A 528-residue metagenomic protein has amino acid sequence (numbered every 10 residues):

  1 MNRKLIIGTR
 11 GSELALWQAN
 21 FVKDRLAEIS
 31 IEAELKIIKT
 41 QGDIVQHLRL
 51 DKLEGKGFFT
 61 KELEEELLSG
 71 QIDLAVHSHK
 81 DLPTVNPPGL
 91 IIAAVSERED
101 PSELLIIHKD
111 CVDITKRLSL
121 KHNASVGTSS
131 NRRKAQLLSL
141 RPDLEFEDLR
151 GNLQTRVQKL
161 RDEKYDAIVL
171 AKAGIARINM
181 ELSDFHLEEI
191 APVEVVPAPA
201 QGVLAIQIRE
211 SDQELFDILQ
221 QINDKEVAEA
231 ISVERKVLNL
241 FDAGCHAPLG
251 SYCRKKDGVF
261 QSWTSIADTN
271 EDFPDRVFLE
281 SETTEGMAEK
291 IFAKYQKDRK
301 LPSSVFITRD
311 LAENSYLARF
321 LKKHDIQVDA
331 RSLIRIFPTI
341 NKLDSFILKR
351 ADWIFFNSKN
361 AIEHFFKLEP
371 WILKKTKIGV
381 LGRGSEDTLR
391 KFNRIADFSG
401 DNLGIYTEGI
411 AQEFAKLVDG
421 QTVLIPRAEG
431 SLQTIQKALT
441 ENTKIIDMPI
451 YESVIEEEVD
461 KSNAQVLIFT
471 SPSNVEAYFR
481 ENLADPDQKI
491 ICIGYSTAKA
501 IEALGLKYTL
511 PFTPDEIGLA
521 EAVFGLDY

Functional and structural regions predicted by a protein language model:
N2-A19, R117-N131, Q421-V423: Short loop->beta-strand "edge-of-pocket" segments that line small-molecule binding or catalytic clefts across diverse
N2-V45, K52-E54, H79, S139-S304: Small-molecule-sensing regulatory modules
L48-L74, I347-A361: Short, structured active-site "lid" loops
F59, E64, I72, H77 (+3 more regions): Short beta-strand and adjacent tight-turn residues that come in two discontinuous sequence segments and form the edges
L63, Q296-Y528: Signature of uroporphyrinogen-III synthase
I72-V76, D166-A167, W353, V466: Short, Asp-centered acidic motifs that coordinate Mg2+ and/or phosphate in catalytic or ligand-binding sites
H79-K80, P88-D143, K359, Y406-L417: A conserved helix-loop-strand patch within extracytoplasmic ligand-binding domains of the periplasmic binding
V95-A124, S129, A198-G202, S211 (+2 more regions): Ser/Thr/Gly-rich flexible loops in soluble cytosolic domains mediating phosphotransfer, phosphorylation
